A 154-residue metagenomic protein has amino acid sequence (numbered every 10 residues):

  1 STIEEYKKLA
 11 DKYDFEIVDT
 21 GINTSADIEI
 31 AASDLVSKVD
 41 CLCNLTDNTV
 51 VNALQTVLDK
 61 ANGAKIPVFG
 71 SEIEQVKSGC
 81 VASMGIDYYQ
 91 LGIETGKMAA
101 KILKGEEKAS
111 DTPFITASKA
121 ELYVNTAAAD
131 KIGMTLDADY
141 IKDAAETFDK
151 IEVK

Functional and structural regions predicted by a protein language model:
S1-K154: Short hydrophobic alpha-helices and adjacent helix-cap/hinge residues
